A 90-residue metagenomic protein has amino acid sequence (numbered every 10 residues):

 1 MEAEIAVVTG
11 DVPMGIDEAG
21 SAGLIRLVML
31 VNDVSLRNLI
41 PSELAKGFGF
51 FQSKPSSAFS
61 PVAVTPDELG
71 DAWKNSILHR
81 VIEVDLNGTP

Functional and structural regions predicted by a protein language model:
M1-P90: Glycine-enriched loop-and-adjacent helix/strand subsegments that border the catalytic/binding cleft of enzyme cores
